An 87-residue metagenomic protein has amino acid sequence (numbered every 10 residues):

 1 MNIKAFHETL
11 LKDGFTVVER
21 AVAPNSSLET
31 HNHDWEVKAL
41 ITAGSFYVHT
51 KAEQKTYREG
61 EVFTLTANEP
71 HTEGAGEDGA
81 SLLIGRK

Functional and structural regions predicted by a protein language model:
I3, T16-H33, A67-N68: Conserved short histidine dyad/triad with adjacent acidic residue
T9, S27-H33, T50, G74-A75: Short histidine-centered beta-strand/loop micro-motifs that create catalytic or ligand/metal-coordination sites
L10-G14: N-terminal acidic leader/helix
P24, D34, E53, E69-P70 (+1 more regions): A generic "binding-loop/recognition-motif" signal
N32-V48: Short, conserved beta-strand element in jelly-roll/cupin
K51-N68: Short acidic-glycine-tyrosine-enriched beta hairpin
A67-K87: Ligand-binding loop in jelly-roll beta-barrel domains
